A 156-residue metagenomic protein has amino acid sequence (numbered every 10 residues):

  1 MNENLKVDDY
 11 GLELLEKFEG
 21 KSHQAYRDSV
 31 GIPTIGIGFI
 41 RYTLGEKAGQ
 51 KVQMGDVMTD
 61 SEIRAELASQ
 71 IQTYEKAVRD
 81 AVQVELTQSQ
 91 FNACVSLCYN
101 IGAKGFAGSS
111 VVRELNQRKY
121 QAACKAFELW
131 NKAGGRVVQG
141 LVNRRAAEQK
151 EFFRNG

Functional and structural regions predicted by a protein language model:
M1-I32, F39-T43, M58-S69, T73-E75 (+2 more regions): Long, amphipathic alpha-helical surface segments
L15, Q90-C98, A126-E128: Short alpha-helical scaffolding segments that buttress acidic/His motifs in well-ordered protein cores
T34, C94, G102: Histidine-centered divalent-metal-coordination microenvironment in nucleic-acid enzymes
E46-D56: Extracellular beta-sheet repeat scaffolds used for adhesion and glycan interaction
S69, S96-I101: Short, residue-level hotspots on alpha-helical faces of the histone-fold and other alpha-helical interaction modules
